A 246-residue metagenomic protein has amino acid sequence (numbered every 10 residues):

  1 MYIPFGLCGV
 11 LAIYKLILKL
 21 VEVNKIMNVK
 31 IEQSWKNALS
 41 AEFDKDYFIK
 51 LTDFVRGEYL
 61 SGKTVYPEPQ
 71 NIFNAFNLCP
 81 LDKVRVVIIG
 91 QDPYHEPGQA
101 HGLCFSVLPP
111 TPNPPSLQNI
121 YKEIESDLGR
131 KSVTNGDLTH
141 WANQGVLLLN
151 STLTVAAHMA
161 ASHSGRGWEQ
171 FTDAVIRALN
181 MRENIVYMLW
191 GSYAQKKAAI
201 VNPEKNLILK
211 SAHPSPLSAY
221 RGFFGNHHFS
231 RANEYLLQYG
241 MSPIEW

Functional and structural regions predicted by a protein language model:
I13-I26: Short, Lys/Arg-enriched N-terminal segments with co-localized hydrophobic residues within the first ~10-30 amino acids
M27-L39: Generic N-terminal amphipathic, Lys/Arg-enriched alpha-helix
I31, S211-A212: Short acidic (Asp/Glu) and glycine-rich catalytic loops that position anionic groups and cofactors
A41-V186, Y193-K196, V201-N202, L207-K210 (+3 more regions): A polyanion-binding, active-site-adjacent surface
N226-H227: Polytopic transmembrane helical bundles with strong interfacial aromatic enrichment
